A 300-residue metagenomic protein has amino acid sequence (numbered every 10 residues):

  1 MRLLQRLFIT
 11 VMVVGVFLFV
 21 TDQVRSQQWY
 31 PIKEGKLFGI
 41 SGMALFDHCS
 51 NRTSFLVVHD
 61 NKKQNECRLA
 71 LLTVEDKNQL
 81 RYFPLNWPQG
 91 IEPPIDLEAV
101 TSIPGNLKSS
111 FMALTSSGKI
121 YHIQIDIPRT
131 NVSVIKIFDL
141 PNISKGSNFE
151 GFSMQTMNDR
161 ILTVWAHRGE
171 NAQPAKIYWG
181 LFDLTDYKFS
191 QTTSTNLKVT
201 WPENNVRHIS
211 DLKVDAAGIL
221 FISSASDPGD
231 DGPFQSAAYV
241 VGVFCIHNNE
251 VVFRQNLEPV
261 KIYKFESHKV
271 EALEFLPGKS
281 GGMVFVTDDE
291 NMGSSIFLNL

Functional and structural regions predicted by a protein language model:
M1-Q28: Bacterial Sec-dependent N-terminal signal peptides
Q23-L300: Sequence/structural signature of beta-propeller domains
